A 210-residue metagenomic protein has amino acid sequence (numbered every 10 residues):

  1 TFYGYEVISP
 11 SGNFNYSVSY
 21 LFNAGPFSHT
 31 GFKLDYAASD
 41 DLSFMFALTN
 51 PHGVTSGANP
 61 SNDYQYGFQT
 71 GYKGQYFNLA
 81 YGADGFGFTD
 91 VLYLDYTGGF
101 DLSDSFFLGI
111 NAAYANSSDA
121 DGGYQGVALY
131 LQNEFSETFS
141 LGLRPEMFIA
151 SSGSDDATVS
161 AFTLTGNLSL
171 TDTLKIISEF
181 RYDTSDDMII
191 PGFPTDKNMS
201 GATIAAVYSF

Functional and structural regions predicted by a protein language model:
T1, H29, A47-P51, A80-D84 (+5 more regions): Outer-membrane beta-barrel pore domains and translocons
T1-G71, N78-A83: Surface-exposed coil loops of outer-membrane beta-barrel proteins
Y3-I8, T55-A58, F86-T89, S117-D121 (+2 more regions): Outer-membrane beta-barrel proteins
K33-D35, M45, Q69-G71, G99-D101 (+3 more regions): Transmembrane beta-barrel domains of outer membrane proteins
S43-F46, K73-F77, L108-I110, L141-L143 (+3 more regions): Transmembrane beta-strands of outer-membrane beta-barrel proteins
S61-D63, F68-G153, S160: Detector for outer-membrane/organellar transmembrane beta-barrel domains, recognizing the amphipathic beta-strand
Y72, L168-L170, F180, D196-F210: Outer-membrane beta-barrel "beta-signal"
T138-D186: C-terminal hydrophobic structural anchor segments that stabilize assembly/packing rather than catalytic chemistry
